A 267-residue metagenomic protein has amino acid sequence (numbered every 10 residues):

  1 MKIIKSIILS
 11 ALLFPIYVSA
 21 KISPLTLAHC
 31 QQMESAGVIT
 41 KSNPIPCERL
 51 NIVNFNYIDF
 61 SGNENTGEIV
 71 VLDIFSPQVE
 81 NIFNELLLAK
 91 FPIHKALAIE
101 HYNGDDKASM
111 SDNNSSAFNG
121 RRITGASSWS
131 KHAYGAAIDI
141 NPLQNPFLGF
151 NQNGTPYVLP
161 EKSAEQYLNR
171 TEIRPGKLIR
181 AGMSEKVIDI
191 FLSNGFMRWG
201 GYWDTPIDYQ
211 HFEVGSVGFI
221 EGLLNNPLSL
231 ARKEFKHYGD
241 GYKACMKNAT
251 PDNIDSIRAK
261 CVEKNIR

Functional and structural regions predicted by a protein language model:
K2-S10: Sec-dependent signal peptide recognition, specifically the positively charged N-region followed immediately by
P15-Y17: N-terminal signal peptide c-region/cleavage motif recognized by signal peptidases
A20-N63: N-terminal module-boundary/linker segments of secreted carbohydrate-active enzymes
I45-S111: Active-site acidic/histidine clusters and adjacent loop/turn architecture that either coordinate catalytic ions
E64-D73, A126, N169-R180: Second-shell loop/turn segments in exported
K90-H101, W129, R198-P206: Surface-exposed patches in mature extracellular/periplasmic domains of secreted proteins
S109-L143, L148: Mid-length scaffold segments of soluble, non-membrane domains
P142-R267: Catalytic cores and adjacent binding grooves of peptidoglycan-active enzymes
